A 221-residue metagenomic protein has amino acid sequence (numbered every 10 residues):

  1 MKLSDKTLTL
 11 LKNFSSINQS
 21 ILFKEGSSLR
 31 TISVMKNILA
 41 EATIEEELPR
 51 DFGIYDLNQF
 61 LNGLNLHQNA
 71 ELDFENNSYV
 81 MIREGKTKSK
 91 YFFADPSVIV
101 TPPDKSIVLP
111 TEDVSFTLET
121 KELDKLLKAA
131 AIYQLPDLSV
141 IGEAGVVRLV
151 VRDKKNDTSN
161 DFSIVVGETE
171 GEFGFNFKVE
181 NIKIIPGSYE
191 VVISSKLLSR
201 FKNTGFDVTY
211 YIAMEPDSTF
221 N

Functional and structural regions predicted by a protein language model:
M1-F93, E112-N221: DNA polymerase processivity clamps
P96-F116: Long, charge-dense
